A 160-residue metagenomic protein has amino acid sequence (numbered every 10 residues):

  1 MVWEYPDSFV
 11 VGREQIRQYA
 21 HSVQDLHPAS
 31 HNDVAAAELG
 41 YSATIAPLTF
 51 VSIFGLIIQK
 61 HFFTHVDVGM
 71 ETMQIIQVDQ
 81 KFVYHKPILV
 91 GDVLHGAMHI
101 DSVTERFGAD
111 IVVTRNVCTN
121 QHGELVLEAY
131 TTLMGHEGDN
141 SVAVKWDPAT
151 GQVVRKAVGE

Functional and structural regions predicted by a protein language model:
M1-Q77, K145-E160: Hot-dog-fold acyl-thioester-processing enzymes
D79, Y84-E160: HotDog/MaoC-like acyl-thioester-processing domains
